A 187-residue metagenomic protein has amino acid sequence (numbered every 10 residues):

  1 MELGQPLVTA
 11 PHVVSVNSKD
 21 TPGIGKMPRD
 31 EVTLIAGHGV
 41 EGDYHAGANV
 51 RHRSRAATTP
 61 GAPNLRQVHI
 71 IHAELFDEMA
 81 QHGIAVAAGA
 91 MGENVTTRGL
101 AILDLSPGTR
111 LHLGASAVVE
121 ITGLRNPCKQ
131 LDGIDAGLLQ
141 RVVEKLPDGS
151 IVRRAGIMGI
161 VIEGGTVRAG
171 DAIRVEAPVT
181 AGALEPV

Functional and structural regions predicted by a protein language model:
M1-V187: Metal-cofactor-dependent catalytic cores
